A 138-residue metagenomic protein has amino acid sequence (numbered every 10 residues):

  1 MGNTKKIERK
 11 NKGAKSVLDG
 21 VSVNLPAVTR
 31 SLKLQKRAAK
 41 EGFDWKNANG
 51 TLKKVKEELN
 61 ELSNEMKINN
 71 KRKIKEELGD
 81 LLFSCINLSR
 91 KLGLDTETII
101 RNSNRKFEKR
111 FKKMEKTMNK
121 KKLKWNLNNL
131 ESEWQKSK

Functional and structural regions predicted by a protein language model:
M1-L78, L82-K138: Flexible "arm" and connector segments at domain edges
